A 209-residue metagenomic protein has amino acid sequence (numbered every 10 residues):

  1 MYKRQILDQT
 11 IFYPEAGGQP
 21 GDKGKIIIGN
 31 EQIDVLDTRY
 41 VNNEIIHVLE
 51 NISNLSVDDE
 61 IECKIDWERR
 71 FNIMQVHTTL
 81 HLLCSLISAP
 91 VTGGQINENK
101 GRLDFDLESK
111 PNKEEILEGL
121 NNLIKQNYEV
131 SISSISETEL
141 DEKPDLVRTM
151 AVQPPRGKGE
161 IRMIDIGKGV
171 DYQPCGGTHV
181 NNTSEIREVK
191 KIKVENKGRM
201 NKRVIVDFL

Functional and structural regions predicted by a protein language model:
K3-L209: Active-/binding-site microenvironments in catalytic and ligand-binding cores
